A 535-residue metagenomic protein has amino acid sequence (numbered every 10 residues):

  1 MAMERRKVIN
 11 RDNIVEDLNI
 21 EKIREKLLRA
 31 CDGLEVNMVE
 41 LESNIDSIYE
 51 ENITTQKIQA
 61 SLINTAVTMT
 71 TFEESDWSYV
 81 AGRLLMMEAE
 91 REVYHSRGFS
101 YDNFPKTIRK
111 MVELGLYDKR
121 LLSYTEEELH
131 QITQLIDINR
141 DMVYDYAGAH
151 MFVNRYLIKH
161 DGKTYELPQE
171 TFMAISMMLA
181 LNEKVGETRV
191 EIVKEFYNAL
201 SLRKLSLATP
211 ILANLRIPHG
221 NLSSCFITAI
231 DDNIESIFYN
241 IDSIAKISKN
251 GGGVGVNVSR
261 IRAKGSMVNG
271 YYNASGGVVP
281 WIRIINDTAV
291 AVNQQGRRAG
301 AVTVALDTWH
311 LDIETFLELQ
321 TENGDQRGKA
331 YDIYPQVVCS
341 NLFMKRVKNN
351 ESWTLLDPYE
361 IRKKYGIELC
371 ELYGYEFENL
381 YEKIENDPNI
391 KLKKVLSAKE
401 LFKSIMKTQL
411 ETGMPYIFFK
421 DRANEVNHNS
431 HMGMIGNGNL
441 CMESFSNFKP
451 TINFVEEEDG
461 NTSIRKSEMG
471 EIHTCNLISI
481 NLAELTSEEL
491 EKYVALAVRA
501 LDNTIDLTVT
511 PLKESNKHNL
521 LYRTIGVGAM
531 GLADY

Functional and structural regions predicted by a protein language model:
A2-Y535: Extended catalytic cores of very large enzyme megasubunits
